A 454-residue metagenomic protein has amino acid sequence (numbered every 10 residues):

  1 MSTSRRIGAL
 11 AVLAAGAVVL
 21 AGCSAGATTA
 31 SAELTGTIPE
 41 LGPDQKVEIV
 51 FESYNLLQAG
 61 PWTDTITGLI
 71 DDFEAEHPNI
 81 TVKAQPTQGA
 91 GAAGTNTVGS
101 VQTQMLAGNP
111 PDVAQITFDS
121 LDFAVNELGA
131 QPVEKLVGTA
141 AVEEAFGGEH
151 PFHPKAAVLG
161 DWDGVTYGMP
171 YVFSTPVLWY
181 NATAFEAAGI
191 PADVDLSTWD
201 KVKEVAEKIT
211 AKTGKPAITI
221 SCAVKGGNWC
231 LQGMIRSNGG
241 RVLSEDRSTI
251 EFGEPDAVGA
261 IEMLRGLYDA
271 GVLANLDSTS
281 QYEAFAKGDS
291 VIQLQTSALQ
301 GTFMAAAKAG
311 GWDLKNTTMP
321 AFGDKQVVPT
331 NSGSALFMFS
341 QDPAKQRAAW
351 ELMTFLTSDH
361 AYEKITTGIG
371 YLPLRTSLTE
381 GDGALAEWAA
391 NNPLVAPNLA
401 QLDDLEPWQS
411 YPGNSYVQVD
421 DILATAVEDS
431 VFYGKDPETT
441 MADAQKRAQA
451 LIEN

Functional and structural regions predicted by a protein language model:
R6-G16, C23-N126, E144, A192 (+3 more regions): Conserved N-terminal structural module of periplasmic/extracytoplasmic solute-binding proteins
A75, V137, G147, V158-W229 (+4 more regions): Helix-loop-helix "hinge/cap" segment bordering the ligand-binding cleft or interdomain interface
P86-S100, S197-K203, A274-K287: Short helix-initiation/N-cap motifs at beta->coil->alpha
D112-Q115, V291-T296: Paired acidic/hydrophobic, glycine-rich loop segments that form the ligand-binding mouth/hinge of periplasmic-binding
D119-T175, D313-T317, L399-L402: Hinge/lid segment of periplasmic solute-binding proteins
E134-F152, V194-S197, A217-I220, G240-G259 (+4 more regions): Short, solvent-exposed loop/beta-turn-alpha elements that line the ligand-binding surface or hinge of extracytoplasmic
A188, E262, G266-L273, A306-L372: Extracytoplasmic/periplasmic substrate-recognition and gating elements
P393-A444: C-terminal capping/gating helix-and-loop segments adjacent to ligand/active sites or protein-protein/ligand interfaces
